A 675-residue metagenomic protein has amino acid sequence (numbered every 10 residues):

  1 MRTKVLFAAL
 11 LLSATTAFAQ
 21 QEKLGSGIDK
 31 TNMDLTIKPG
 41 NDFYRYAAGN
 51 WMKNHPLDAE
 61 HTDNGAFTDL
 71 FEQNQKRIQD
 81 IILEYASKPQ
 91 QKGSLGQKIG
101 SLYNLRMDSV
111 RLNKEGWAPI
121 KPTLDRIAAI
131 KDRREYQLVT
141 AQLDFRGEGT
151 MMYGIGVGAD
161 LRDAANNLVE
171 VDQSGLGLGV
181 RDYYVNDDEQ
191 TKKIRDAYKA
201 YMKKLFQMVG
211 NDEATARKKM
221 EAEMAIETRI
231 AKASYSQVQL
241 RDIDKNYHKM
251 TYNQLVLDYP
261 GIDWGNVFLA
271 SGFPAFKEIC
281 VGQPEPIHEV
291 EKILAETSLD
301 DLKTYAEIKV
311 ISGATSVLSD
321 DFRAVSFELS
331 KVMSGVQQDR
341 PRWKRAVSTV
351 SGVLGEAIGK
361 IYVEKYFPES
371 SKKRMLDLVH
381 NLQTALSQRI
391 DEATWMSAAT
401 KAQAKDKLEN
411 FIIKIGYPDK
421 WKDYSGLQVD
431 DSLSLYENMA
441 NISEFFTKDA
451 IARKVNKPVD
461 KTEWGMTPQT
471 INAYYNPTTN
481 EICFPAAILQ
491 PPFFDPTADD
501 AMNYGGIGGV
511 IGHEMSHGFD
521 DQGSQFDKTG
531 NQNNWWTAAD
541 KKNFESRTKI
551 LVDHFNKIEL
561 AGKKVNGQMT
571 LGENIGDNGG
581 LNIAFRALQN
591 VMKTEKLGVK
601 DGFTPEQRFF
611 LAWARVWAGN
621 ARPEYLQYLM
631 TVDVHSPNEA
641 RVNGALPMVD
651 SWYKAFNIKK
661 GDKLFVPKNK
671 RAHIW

Functional and structural regions predicted by a protein language model:
M1-E22: Bacterial Sec-dependent N-terminal signal peptides
Q21-T31: Short, Gly/Pro- and small/polar-rich lid/capping loops
N32-K53, Y184, D188-Q207, A398 (+2 more regions): Hydrophobic/aromatic-rich, well-ordered segments within soluble, folded domains that form packed cores
K38-N41, Y46-K114: Active-site-surrounding "flap" and adjacent substrate/cofactor-binding loops of secreted or lumenal enzymes, prototyped
E60-I82, A214-A233, N503-G509, E606-F610: Short secondary-structure subsegments characteristic of cysteine-rich extracellular domains
H61, Q90-Q91, L95, D212-E223 (+4 more regions): Short, glycine/acidic-rich hinge or "gate" loops at secondary-structure transitions that mediate conformational
F71, D258-I262, C280-P284, R340 (+3 more regions): Intrinsically disordered, low-complexity linker/terminal regions across diverse proteins
Y85-D377, N381: Noncatalytic, helix-rich "gating/capping" subdomain that lines the substrate-entry/channel surface of large enzyme
